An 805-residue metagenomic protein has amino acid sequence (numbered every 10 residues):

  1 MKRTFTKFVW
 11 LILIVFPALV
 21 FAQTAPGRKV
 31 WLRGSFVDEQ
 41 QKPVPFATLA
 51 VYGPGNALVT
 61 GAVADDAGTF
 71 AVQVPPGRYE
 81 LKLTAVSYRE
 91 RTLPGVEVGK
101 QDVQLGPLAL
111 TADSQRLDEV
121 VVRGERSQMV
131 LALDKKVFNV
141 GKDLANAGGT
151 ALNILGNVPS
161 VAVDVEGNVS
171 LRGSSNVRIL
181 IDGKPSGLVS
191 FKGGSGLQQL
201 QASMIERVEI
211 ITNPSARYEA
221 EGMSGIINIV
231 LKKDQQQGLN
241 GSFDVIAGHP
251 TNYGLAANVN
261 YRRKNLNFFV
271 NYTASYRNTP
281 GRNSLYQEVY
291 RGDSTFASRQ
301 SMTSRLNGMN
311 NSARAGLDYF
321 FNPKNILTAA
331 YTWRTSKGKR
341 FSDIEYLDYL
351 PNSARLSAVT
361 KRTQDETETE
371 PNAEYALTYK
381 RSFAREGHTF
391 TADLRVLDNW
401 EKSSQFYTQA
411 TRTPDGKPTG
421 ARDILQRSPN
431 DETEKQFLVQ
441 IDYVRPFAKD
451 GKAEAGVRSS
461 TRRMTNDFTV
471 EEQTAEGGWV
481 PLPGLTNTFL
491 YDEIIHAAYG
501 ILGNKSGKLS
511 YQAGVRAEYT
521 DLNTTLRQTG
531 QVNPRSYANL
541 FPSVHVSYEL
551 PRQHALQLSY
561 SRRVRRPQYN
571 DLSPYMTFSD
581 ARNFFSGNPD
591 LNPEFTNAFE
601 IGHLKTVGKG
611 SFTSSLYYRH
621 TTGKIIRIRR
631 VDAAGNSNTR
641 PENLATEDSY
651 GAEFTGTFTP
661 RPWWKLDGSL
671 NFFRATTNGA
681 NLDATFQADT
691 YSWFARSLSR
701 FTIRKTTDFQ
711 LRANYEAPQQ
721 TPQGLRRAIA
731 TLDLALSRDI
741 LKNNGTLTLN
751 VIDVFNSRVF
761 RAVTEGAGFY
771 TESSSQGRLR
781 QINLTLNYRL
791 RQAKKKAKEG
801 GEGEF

Functional and structural regions predicted by a protein language model:
V37-E39, T48-Y52, T84-R89, D102-A145 (+3 more regions): Short, acidic, small-residue-rich periplasmic hinge/interaction motif at the N-terminus of Gram-negative outer-membrane
P54-T69: Short, acidic Ser/Thr/Gly-rich low-complexity loop/linker segments typical of extracellular and cell-surface proteins
D102-A109, A151-I154, G193-G196, I210 (+2 more regions): N-terminal periplasmic accessory domains that precede and gate Gram-negative outer-membrane beta-barrel machines
A151, N157, K184-T212: Short acidic/polar hinge/loop motifs at secondary-structure boundaries that mediate gating or recognition
I205, A220-I227, Q235-S284, N307-N311: Outer-membrane beta-barrel translocator/receptor signature
G225, I229-F243, R282, Y286 (+13 more regions): Surface-exposed extracellular loop regions of Gram-negative outer-membrane beta-barrel proteins
S301, R427-S428, Q436-Q440, V480-N487 (+6 more regions): Outer membrane beta-barrel strand-and-loop segments of large Gram-negative receptors, especially TonB-dependent
D521-L522, R552-A598, Y618-T639, V754-A767: Surface-exposed extracellular loop regions of Gram-negative outer-membrane beta-barrel proteins, predominantly
